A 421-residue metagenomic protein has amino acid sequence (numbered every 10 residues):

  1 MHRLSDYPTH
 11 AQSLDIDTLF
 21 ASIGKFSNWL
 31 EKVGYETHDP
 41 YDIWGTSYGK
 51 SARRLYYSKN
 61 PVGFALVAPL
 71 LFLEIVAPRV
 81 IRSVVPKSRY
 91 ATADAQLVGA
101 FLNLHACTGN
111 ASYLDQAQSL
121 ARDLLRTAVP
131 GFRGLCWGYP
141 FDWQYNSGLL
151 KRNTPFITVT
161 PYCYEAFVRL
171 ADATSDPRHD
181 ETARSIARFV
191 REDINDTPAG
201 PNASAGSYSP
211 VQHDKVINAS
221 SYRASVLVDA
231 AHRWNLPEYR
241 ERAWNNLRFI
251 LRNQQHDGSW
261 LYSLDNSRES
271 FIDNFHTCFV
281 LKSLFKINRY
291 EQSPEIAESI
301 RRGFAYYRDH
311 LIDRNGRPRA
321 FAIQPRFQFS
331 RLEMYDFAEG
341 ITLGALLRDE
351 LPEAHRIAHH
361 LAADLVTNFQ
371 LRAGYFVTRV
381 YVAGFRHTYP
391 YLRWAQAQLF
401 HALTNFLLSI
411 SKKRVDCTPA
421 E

Functional and structural regions predicted by a protein language model:
M1-E421: Glycan-recognition and catalytic cores of secretory/periplasmic carbohydrate-active enzymes
